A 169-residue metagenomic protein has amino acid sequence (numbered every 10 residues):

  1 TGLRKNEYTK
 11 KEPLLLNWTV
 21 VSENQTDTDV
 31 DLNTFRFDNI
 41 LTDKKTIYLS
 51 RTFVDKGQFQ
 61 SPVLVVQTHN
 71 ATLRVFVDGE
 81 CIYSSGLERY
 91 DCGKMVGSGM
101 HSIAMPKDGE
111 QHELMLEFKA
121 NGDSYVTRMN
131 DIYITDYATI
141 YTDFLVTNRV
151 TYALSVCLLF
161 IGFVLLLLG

Functional and structural regions predicted by a protein language model:
T1-Q58: Extended carbohydrate-recognition surfaces in non-catalytic/accessory domains of CAZymes and lectin-like proteins
Q25-V30, E80-G99: Solvent-exposed beta-strand/loop surfaces of large extracellular or lumenal domains
L49-F53, Q67-T68, H112-A120: Short, hydrophobic/aromatic-enriched beta-strand segments in well-ordered soluble domains
L49-R51, G99-I103: Short strand-edge motifs at loop-to-beta-strand transitions and within beta-strands of extracellular beta-rich domains
Q58-V77, L114-L116: Aromatic-lined ligand-binding clefts that engage carbohydrates, nucleic acids, or primary amines
K107-T135: Extended, hydrophilic extramembrane loops/domains of integral membrane proteins
M129-A153: Short, aromatic-rich amphipathic segments at membrane interfaces that lie adjacent to a transmembrane helix or signal
F144-G169: Core alpha-helical transmembrane segments of integral membrane proteins
